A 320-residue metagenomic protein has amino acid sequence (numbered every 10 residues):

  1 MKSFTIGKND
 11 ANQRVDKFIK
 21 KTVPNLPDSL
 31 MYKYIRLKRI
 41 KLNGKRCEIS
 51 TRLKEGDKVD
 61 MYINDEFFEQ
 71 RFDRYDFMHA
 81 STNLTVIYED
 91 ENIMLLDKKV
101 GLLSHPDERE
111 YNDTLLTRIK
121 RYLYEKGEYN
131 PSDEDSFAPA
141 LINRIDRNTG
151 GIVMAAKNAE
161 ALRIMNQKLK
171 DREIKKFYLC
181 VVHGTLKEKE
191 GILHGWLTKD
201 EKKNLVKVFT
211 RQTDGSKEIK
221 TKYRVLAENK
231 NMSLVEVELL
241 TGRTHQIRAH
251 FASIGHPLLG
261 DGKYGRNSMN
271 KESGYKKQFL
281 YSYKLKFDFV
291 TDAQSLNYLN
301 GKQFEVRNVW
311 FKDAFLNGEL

Functional and structural regions predicted by a protein language model:
M1-E201, K312-G318: RNA pseudouridine synthases
M1-K33, A80-L84, K207, T213-K220 (+3 more regions): Pseudouridine synthases involved in rRNA/tRNA modification
N43-E48, N231-L234, E272: Short alpha-helix capping/helix-loop boundary micro-motifs
E48-R52, E236, K277: Short, surface-exposed secondary-structure edge patches
D60-Y62, E236, K286: Short, well-ordered beta-strand micro-motif
M94, V235-E238: Short, well-ordered beta-strand segments enriched in hydrophobic/aromatic residues
L102-H105, L205-V206, S233: Short small-residue beta-strand/loop micro-motif enriched in glycine and branched aliphatics
